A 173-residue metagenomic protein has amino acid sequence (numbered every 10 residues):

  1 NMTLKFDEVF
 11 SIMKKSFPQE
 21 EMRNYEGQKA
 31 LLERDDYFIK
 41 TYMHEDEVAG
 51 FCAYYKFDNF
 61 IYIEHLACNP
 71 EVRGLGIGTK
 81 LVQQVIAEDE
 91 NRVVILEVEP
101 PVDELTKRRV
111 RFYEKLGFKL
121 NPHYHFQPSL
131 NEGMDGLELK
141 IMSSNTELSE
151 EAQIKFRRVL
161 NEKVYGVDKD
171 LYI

Functional and structural regions predicted by a protein language model:
N1-G27, L139, E151-I173: Short amphipathic alpha-helix that is part of the acyltransferase structural core
K15-E45: Active-site rim helix/loop that mediates acceptor-substrate recognition in acyltransferases
Y37-T41, F51, L139-I141: Short hydrophobic/aromatic beta-strand element in the GNAT-like acyltransferase core that lines or flanks the acyl-donor
T41, E47-Y55, F60-A67: Conserved beta-strand in the GNAT
C68, G74-E88: Conserved acetyl-CoA-binding loop-helix of GNAT-fold acetyltransferases
D89-L105: Conserved GNAT acetyl-CoA-binding A-motif
P100-H123: Conserved active-site alpha-helix within GNAT-family acetyltransferase domains
K119-K155: A contiguous, mid-protein "functional segment" used to position or interact with cofactors/ions or partner subunits
